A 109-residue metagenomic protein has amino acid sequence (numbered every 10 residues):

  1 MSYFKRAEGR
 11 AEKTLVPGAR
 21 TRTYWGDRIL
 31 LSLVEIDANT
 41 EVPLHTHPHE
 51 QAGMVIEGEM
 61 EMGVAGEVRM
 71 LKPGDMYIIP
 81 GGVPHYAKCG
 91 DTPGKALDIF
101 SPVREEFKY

Functional and structural regions predicted by a protein language model:
M1-R28, Y109: A short, N-terminal "cap"/entry segment at the start of jelly-roll beta-barrel domains of the cupin/DSBH fold
L30, E59-E61, V68, P84 (+1 more regions): Structural motif
S32-T46: Conserved short histidine dyad/triad with adjacent acidic residue
V34, G53, Y77: Conserved GNAT-family N-acetyltransferase fold
E41-V42, E61, Y77, G81-Y86: Histidine-centered metal-chelating micro-motifs
H49-M60, A65: Glycine- and acidic-residue-biased ligand/ion/polar-headgroup-sensing regions
E67-G81: Short acidic-glycine-tyrosine-enriched beta hairpin
G81-E106: Ligand-binding loop in jelly-roll beta-barrel domains
